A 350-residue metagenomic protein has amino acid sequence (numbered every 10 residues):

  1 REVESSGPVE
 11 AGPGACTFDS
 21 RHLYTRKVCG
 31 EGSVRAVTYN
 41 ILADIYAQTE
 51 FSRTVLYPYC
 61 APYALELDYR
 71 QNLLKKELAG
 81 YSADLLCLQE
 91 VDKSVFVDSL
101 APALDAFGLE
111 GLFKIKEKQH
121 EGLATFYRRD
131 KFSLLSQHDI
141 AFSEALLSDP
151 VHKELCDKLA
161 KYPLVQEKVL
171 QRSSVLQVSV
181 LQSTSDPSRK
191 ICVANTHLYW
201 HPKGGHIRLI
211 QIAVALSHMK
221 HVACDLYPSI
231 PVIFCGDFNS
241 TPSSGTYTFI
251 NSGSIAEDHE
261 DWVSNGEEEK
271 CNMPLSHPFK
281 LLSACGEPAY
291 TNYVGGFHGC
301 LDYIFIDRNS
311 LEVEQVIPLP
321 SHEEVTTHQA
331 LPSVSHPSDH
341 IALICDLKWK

Functional and structural regions predicted by a protein language model:
R1-R26, S94, Q171, V180-Q182 (+4 more regions): Metal-dependent phosphoester-hydrolase catalytic domains
E2-S33, A79, L85-W200, L275-P278 (+4 more regions): Structured beta-strand-rich core segments of catalytic domains in phosphoester-bond hydrolases
A36-V37, F234: Residue-level marker for buried hydrophobic side chains located in beta-strands that build the well-ordered beta-sheet
L42-D68, S143, S148-K153, P202: Acidic/histidine-rich helix-loop elements that form or flank divalent-metal/phosphate-binding sites at the catalytic
I45, E50, S82-L85, S99 (+8 more regions): Eukaryotic basic, amphipathic alpha-helical target segments in cytosolic regions
A47-S52, S99-L100, G122-L123, Q137-D139 (+5 more regions): Short aromatic-enriched loop/helix-cap "lid" or pocket-rim segments at secondary-structure transitions that line
V55-A64, S82-L85, K161-P163, H197-K203 (+1 more regions): Short interface patches used for recognition in eukaryotic signaling and trafficking proteins
E66-A79, H298: Short, acidic/polar
